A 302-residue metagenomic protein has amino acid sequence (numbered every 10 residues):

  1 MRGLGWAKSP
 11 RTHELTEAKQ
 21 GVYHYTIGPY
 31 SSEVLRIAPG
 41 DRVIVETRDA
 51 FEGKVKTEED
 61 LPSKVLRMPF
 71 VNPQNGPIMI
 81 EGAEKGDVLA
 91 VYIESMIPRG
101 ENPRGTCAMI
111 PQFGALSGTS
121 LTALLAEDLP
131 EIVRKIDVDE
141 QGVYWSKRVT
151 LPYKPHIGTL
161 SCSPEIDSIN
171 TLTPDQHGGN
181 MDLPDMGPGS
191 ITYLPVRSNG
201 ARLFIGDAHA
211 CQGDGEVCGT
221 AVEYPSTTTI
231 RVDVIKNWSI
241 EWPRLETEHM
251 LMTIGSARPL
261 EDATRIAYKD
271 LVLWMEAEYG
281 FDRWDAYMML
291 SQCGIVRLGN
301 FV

Functional and structural regions predicted by a protein language model:
L4-W6, P10-L66: N-terminal, Lys/Arg-enriched amphipathic/low-complexity engagement segments that precede the first folded domain
A18-G28, M68-Q74, I169-H177, L271: Short, structured beta-strand/loop micro-motifs enriched in basic residues and often containing a Trp
I37, I80-A83, M186: Short, well-ordered loop/turn sites that connect or cap secondary structure elements
V45, V88-V91, L194: A generic structural signal for residues embedded in beta-strands
A50-L61, M96-M109, G200-A210, G299-N300: Short, Lys/Arg- and Gly-enriched loop/turn segments at beta-strand edges
S95-P188: Intrinsically disordered, low-complexity linker/loop segments enriched in Gly/Pro and charged/polar residues
L151-E261: Conserved mixed alpha/beta catalytic, RNA-binding, or beta-rich assembly cores of soluble enzyme, regulatory
